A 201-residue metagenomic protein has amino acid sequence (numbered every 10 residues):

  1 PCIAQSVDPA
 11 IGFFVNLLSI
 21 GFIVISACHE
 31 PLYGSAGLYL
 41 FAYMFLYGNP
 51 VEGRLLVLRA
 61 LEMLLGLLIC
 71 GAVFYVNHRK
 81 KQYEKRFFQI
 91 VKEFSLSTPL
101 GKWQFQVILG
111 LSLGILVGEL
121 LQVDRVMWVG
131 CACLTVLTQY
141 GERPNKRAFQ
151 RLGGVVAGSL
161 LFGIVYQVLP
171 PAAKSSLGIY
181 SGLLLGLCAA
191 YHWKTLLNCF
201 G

Functional and structural regions predicted by a protein language model:
P1-L197: Alpha-helical transmembrane segments and their membrane-interface boundaries that form or gate the permeation pathway
